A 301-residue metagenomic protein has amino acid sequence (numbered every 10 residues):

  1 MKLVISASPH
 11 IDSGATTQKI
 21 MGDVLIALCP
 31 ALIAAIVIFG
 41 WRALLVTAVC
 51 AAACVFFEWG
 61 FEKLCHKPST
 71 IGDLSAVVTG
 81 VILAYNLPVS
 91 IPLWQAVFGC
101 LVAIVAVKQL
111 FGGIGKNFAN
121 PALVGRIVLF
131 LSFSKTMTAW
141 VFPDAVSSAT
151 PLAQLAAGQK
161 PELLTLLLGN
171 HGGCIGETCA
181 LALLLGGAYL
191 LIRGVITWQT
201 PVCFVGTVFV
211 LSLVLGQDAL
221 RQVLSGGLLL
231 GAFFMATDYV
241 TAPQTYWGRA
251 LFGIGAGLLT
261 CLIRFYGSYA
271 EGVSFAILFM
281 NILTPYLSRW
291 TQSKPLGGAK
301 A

Functional and structural regions predicted by a protein language model:
M1-I20, I263-A301: Cytosolic-side transmembrane-helix boundaries in multi-pass membrane proteins
M1-V55, G297-A301: N-terminal signal-anchor module of multipass membrane proteins
S6, F56-P68, I104-K116, L183-G194 (+1 more regions): C-terminal ends of transmembrane helices
D23-A31, V46-E58, S75-G80, A84 (+13 more regions): Alpha-helical transmembrane segments in multi-pass membrane proteins
G40-A53, S90-G99, L166, N170-A180 (+1 more regions): Structural signature of hydrophobic alpha-helical transmembrane segments
I71, S75-A76, V81-A145: Membrane-interface helix-loop-helix junctions at boundaries between adjacent transmembrane segments
G115-L184: Long hydrophobic alpha-helical segments that form multi-pass transmembrane helix bundles in integral membrane proteins
F118-A122, R221-L228, G248-L251, G267-M280: Loop-to-transmembrane alpha-helix initiation sites
